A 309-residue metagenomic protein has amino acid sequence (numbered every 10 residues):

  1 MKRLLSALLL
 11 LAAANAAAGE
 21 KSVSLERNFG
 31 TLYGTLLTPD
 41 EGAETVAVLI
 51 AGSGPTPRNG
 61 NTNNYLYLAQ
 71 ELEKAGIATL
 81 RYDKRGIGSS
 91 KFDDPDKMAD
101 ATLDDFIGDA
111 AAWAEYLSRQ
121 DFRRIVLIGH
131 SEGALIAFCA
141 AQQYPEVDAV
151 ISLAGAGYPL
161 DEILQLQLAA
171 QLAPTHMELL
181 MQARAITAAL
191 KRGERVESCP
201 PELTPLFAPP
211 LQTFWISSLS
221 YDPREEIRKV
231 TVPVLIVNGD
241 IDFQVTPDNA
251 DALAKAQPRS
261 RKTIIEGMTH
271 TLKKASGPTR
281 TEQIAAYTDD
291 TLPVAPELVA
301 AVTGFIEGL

Functional and structural regions predicted by a protein language model:
A18-G42: N-terminal cap/lid segment of alpha/beta-hydrolase-fold proteins
E41-G42, A47-E71: Short, surface-exposed "cap/lid" segments of acyl-processing enzymes
A69-K91: Conserved alpha/beta-hydrolase
A99-R119: Alpha/beta-hydrolase active-site loop
I151-R224: Accessory cap/linker subdomain of secreted extracellular hydrolases
V230, I236-N238: Short beta-strand/loop motif that positions the catalytic acidic residue of the alpha/beta-hydrolase fold
V232, V245-A256: Short alpha-helix in the alpha/beta-hydrolase fold that links the catalytic acid
T271-L272, P278-L309: Catalytic active-site module of serine/aspartate enzymes centered on a nucleophile-bearing elbow/loop
